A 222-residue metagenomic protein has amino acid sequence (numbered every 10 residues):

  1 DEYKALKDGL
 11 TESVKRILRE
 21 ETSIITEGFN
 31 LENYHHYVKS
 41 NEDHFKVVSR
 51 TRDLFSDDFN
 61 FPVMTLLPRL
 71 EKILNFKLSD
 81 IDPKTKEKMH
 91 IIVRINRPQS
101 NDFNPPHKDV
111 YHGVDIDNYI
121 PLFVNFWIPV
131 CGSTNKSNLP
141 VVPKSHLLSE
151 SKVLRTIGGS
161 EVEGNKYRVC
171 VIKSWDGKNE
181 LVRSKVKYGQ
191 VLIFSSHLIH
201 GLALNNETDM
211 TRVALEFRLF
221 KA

Functional and structural regions predicted by a protein language model:
D1-L74, K187: N-terminal auxiliary "cap/dimerization" subdomain that precedes the catalytic jelly-roll/cupin core of mononuclear
E2, P98-S100, Y111, C131-T134 (+4 more regions): Short, solvent-exposed loop/turn segments at secondary-structure junctions
V38-Q99, P105-P106, V114-P121: Signature of the catalytic double-stranded beta-helix
M89, L122, N135, T211-L215: Residues that flank catalytic or metal-binding motifs in active/ligand-binding sites
N104-N135, V141-R155: A contiguous catalytic/ligand-binding core that recognizes phosphate-bearing ligands
N125, D209-A222: A short hydrophobic beta-strand segment most commonly corresponding to one strand of the jelly-roll/cupin
K136-I199: Double-stranded beta-helix
A203-E207: Short proline/glycine-enriched turn/loop segments at secondary-structure junctions
